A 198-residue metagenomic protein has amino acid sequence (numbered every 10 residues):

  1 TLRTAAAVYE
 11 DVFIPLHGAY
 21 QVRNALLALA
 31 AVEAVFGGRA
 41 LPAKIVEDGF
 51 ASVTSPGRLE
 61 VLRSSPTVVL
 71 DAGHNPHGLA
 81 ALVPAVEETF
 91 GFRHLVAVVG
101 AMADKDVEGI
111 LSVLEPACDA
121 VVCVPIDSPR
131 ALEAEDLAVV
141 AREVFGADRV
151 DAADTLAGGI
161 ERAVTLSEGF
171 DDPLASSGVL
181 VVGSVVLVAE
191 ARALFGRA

Functional and structural regions predicted by a protein language model:
R3-A120: Nucleotide phosphate-binding/pyrophosphate-handling subdomain across enzymes that bind or process nucleotide phosphates
L29, V83, A134, A138-R142 (+1 more regions): A generic structural signal for short, well-ordered alpha-helical segments in conserved domains
A30, A34-V35, R162, L166 (+1 more regions): C-terminal alpha-helix
T67-V69, P76, L111-S177: C-terminal helical cap/extension that packs against the catalytic core of soluble nucleotide-cofactor enzymes
G159, L187-A189: Short, active-site-adjacent cap segments at secondary-structure transitions
V181: Solvent-exposed interhelical
S184: Active-site-proximal loop/hinge segments that shape catalytic or ion-binding/gating pockets
A189-A198: Active-site-adjacent alpha-helix immediately C-terminal to a catalytic or transition-state-stabilizing loop
